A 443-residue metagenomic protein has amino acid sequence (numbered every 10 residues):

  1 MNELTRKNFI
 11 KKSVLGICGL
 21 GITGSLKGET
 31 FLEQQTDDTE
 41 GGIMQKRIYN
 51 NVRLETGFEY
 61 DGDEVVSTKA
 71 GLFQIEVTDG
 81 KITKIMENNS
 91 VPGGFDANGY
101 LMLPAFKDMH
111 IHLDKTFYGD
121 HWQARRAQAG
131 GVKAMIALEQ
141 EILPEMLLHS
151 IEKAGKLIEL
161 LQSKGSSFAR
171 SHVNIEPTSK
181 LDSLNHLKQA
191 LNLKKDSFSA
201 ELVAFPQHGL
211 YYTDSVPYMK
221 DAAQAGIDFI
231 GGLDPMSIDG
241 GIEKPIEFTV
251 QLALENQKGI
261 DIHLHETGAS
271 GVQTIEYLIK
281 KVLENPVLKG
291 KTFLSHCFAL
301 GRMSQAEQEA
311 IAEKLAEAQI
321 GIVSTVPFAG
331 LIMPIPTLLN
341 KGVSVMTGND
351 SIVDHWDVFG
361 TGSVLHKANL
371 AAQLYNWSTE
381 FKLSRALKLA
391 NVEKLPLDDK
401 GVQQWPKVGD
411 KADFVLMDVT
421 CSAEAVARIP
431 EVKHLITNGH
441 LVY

Functional and structural regions predicted by a protein language model:
N2-S90, S422: N-terminal metal-binding scaffold of metallo-dependent hydrolase/deaminase domains
E40-L54, T78-D79, E87-A127: Replace "His-x-His-based motif
E76, M102, G119-H172, T178-L193 (+2 more regions): Alpha-helical scaffold segments that flank or form the walls of functional sites
G80, G99, H110, G165 (+5 more regions): Divalent metal-coordination and catalytic microenvironments
F117-S150, F229, T274-F293, I311 (+1 more regions): Active-site gating loops and adjacent loop-to-helix segments of metal-dependent hydrolytic enzymes
E201-T213, Q224-M333, V353: Active-site core of metal-dependent hydrolases
N285-T292, P336-M417: His/Asp/Glu-enriched, well-ordered alpha-helical/loop segment that forms or immediately abuts the divalent-metal
W405-Y443: C-terminal cap of metal-dependent C-N hydrolases
